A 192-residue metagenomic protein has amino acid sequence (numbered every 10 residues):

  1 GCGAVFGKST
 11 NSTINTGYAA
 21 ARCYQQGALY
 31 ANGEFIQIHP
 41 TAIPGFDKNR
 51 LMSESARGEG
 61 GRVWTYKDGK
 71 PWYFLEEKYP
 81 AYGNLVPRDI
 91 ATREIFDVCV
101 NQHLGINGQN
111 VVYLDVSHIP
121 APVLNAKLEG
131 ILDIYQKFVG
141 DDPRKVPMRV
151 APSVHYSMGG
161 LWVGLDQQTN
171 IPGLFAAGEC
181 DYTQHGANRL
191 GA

Functional and structural regions predicted by a protein language model:
G1-A4, Q168-G191: Short FAD-binding loop at a beta-strand-to-alpha-helix junction that anchors the flavin cofactor in diverse
G3-I14, R50-E54, P122, A187-A192: Alpha-helix capping and helix-loop boundary segments enriched in small/acidic/polar residues
T13-R22, Q26-G27: Gly/Ser/Thr-rich active-site loops/lids in small-molecule metabolic enzymes that frequently grip phosphoryl groups
R22, A28-D141: An anion/pyrophosphate-binding glycine-rich loop and adjacent beta-alpha core in soluble alpha-beta enzymes
Y30-F35, L75-E76, L114, V146 (+4 more regions): General beta-strand structural signal in soluble alpha/beta enzymes
P44-L51, M158-W162, L190: Short glycine/threonine-rich loop-to-helix capping motif typified by GTGT followed within a few residues by an Asp-Pro
I119-Q168, P172: Accessory "access/gating" subregions that flank catalytic or transport cores
